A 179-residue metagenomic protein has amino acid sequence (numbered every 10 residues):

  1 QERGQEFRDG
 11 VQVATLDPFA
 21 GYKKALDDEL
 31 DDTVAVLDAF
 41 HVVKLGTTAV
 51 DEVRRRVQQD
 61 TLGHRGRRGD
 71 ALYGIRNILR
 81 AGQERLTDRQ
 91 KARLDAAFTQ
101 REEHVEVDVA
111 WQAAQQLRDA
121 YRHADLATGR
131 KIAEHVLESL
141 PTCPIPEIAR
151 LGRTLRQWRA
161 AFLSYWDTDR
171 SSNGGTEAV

Functional and structural regions predicted by a protein language model:
E2-D32, F40-K44, G63-V179: Acidic/histidine-rich catalytic cores and adjacent linkers of DNA breakage/strand-transfer/modification proteins
D28-V34, V50-R55: Short secondary-structure boundary/capping segments
L37: Short loop/edge segments at beta-strand edges and connector loops that shape dinucleotide/nucleotide cofactor-binding
V42-G63: Short alpha-helix plus adjacent loop in nuclease-associated cores
